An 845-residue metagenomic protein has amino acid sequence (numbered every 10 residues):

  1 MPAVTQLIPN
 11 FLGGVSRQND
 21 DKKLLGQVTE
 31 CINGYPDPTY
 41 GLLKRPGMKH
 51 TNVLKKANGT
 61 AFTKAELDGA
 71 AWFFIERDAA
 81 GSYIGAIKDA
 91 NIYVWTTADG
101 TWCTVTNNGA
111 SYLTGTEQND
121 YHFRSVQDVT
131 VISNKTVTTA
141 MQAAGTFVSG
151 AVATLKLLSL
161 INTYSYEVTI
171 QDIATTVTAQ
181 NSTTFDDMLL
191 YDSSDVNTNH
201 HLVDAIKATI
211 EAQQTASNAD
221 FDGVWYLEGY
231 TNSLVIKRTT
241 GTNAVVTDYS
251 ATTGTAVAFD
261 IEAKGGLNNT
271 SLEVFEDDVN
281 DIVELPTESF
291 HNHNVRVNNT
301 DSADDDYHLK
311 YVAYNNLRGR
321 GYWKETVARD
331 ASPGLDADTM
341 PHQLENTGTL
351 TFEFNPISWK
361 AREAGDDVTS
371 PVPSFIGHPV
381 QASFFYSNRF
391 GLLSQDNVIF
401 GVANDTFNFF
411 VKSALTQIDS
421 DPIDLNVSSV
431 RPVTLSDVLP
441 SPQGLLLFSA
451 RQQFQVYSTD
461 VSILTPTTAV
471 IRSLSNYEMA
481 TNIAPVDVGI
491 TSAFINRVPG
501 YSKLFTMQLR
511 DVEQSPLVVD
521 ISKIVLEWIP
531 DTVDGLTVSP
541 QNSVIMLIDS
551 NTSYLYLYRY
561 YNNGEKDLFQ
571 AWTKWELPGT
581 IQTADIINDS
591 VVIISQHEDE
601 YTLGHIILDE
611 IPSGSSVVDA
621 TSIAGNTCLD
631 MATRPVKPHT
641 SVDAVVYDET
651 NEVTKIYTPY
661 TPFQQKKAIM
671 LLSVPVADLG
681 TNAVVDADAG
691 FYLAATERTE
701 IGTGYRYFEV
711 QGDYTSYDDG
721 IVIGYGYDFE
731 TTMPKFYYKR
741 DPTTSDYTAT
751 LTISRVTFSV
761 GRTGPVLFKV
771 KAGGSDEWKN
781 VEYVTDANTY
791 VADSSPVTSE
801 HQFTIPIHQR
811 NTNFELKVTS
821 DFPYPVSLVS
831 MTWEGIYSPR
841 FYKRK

Functional and structural regions predicted by a protein language model:
M1-T101, D278-T434, N496-P516, V770-G774 (+1 more regions): N-terminal beta-propeller domains
P2, Q6-G81, G500-S502, M507-K845: Beta-sheet repeat architectures centered on beta-propellers
L54-A65, I357-N388, L393-S543, I548-I586: Beta-propeller and closely related beta-pinwheel folds
T101-Q127, I423-T434: Aromatic/His-enriched, Gly/Pro-containing loop or helix-boundary segments that lie immediately adjacent to catalytic
Q118-T139, L445-F448, F454-Q455: Elongated alpha-helical scaffolds
H122, V129, S133-K135, G150-L158 (+1 more regions): Long, charge-dense tracts
T138-T154, D460-A469, L474-A480, Y727-S745: A short, polar beta-strand/turn micro-motif
